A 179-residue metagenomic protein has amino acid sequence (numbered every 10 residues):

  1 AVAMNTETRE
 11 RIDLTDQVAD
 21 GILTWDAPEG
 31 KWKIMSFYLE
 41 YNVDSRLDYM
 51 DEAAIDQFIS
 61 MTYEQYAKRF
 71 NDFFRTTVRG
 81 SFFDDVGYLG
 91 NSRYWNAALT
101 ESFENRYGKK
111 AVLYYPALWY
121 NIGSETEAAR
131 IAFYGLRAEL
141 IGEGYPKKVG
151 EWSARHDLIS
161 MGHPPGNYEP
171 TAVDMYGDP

Functional and structural regions predicted by a protein language model:
A1-I131, E139: Mature extracytoplasmic enzyme cores
R79-D85, F133-T171: Aromatic-lined carbohydrate-recognition surfaces of secreted/lumenal glycan-active proteins
V86-L99, M161-P179: Substrate-binding cleft/loops of secretory-pathway carbohydrate-active enzymes
